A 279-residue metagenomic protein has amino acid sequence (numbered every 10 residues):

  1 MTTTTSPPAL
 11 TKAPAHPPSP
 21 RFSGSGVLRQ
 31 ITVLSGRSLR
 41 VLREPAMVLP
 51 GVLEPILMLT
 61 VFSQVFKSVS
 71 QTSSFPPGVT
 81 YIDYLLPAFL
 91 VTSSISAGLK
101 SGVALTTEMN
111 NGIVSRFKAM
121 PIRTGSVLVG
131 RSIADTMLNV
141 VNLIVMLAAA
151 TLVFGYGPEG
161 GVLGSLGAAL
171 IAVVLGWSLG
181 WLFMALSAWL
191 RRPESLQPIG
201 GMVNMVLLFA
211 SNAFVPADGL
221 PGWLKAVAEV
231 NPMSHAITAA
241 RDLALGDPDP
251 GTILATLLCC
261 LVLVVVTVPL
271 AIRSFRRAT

Functional and structural regions predicted by a protein language model:
T2-H16, A244-D247, A255-T279: Junction motif at the cytosolic side of a transmembrane helix
S6-E54: Aromatic- and glycine-rich beta-strand/loop motifs that create alpha-glucan
P17-R21, A46-M47, T92-L99, G130-A134 (+3 more regions): Short alpha-helical transmembrane interface motifs in multi-pass membrane proteins
V41, S74, L208-V265: Membrane-interfacial helix-loop-helix junctions in multi-pass membrane proteins
L57-S63, Y81-V153, L179, F183 (+2 more regions): Hydrophobic alpha-helical transmembrane segments of multi-pass membrane transport proteins
S63-S68, T107, R116, M120 (+7 more regions): Transmembrane helix-loop junction
Q64-S68, S187-V230: Transmembrane helix segments
T124-G200, P250-I272: Alpha-helical transmembrane segments and their short interhelical loops
